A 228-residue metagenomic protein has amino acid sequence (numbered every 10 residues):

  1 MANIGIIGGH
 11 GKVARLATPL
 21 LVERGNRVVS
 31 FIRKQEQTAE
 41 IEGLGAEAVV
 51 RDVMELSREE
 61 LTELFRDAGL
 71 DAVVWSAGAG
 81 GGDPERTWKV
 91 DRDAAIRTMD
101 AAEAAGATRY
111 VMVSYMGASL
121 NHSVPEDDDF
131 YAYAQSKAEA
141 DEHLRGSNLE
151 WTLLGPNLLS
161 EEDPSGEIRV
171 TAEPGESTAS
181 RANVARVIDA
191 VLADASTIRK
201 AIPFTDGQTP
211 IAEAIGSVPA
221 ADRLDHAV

Functional and structural regions predicted by a protein language model:
A2-N26: N-terminal Rossmann NAD(P)H-binding glycine-rich loop of SDR-like oxidoreductase domains
N3, D71-A72, R109: Structural motif
R27-V29, Q35, A79-G146, T152: Conserved Rossmann-fold NAD(P)-dependent oxidoreductase catalytic core, especially the SDR/UDP-sugar
S30-R97, A101-A104, L192-S196: NAD(P)H-binding glycine-rich loop region in Rossmannoid oxidoreductase-like domains and their noncatalytic homologs
A95, S136, L154, P174-A190 (+1 more regions): Substrate-positioning beta->alpha
L120, T152-A172, F204: Flexible, glycine-rich beta-alpha linker
H122, D163-I168, V191-K200: Glycine/proline-rich active-site loop of Rossmann-fold NAD(P)-dependent oxidoreductases
S180-A201, T205-V228: Alpha-helical substrate-binding/gating segment
